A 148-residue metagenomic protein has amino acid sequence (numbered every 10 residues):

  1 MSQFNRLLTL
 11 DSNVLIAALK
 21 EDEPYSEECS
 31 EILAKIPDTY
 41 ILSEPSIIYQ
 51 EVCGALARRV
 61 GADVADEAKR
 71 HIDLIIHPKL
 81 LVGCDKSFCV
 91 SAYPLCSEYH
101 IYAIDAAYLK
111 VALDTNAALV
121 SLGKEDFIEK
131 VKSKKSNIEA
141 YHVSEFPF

Functional and structural regions predicted by a protein language model:
M1-E44, R59-E67: Short, well-structured N-terminal submotif of metal-dependent ribonuclease cores
M1-L7, P78, V82, L109 (+1 more regions): Acidic, PIN/NYN-like endoribonuclease modules and their adjacent C-terminal/linker elements
L10, S43-E44, G83, A103 (+1 more regions): Short beta-strand scaffold positions
V14, I48, F88, A107-Y108 (+1 more regions): Alpha-helix capping/helix-boundary segments
A17-L19, A55, K130: Residues that scaffold the ATP/ADP-binding catalytic core of kinase and kinase-like folds
E21, S46-I47, R70-E98, K110: Acidic catalytic patch
